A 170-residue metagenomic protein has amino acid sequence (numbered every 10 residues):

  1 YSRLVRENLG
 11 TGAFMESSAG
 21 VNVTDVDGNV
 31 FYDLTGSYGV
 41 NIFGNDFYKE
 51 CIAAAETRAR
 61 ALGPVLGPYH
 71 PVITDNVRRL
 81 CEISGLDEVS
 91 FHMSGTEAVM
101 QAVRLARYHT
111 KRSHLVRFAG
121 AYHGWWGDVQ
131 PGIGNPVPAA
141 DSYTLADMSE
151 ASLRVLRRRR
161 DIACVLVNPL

Functional and structural regions predicted by a protein language model:
Y1-G85, D161: N-terminal glycine-rich, Lys/His-bearing helix-loop that initiates the first secondary-structure elements of many
I42, D75-V167: PLP-dependent aspartate aminotransferase-fold enzymes
L170: Active-site core of PLP-dependent enzymes with the aminotransferase class I/II
